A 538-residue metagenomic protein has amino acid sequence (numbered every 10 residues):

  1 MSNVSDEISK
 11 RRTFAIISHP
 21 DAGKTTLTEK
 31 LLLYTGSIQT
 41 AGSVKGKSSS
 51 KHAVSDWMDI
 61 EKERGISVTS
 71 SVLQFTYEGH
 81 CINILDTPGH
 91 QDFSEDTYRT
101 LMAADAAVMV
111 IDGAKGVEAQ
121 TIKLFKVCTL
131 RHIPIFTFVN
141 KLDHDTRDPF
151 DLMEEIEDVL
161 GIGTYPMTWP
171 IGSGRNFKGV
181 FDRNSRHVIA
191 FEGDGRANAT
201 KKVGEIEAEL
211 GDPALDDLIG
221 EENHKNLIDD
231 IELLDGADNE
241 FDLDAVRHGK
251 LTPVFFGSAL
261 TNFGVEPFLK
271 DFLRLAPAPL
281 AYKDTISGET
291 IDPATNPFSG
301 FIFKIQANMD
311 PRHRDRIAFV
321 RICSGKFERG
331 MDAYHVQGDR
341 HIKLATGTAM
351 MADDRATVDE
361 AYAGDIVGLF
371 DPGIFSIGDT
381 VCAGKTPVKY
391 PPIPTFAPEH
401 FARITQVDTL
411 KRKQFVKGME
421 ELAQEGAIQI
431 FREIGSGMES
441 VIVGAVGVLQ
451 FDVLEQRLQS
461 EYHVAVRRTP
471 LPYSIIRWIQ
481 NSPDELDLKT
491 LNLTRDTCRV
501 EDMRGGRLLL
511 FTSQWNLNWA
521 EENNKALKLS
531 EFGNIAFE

Functional and structural regions predicted by a protein language model:
M1-E538: Structural and coupling elements of P-loop NTPases
